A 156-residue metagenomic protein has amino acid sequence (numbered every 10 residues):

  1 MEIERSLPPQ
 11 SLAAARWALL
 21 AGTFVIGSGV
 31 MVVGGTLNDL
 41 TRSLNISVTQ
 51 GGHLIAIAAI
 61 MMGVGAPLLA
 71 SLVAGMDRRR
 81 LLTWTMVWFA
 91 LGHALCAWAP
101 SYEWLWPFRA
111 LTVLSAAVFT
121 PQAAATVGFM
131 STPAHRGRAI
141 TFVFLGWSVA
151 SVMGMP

Functional and structural regions predicted by a protein language model:
M1-G22: Cytosolic juxtamembrane N-terminal segment immediately preceding the first transmembrane helix of multi-pass
A21-V48, A66-L69: Extracytoplasmic
T23, I55, A59, M86 (+2 more regions): Small-residue-rich transmembrane alpha-helices and their cytosolic helix-loop interfaces in multi-pass secondary
G27, M31, V113-P121, V152: Small-residue-rich segments within alpha-helical transmembrane domains of MFS-like 12-TM solute carriers
M31, A59-P67, S151-V152: Residue-level signature of mid-helix packing/kink "hotspots" within the transmembrane helices of 12-pass Major
V64-P100: Conserved MFS/SLC helix-loop-helix module at the cytosolic interface between two early adjacent transmembrane helices
G92, E103-L111: Paired small-residue
F108-G146: Cytoplasmic helix-loop-helix junction between adjacent transmembrane helices in 12-TM secondary transporters
